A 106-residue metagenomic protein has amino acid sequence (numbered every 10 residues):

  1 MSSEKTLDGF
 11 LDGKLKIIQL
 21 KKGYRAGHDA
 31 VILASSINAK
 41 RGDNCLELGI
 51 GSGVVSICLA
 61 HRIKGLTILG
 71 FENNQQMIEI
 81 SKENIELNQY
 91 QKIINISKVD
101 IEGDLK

Functional and structural regions predicted by a protein language model:
M1-R41: Class I SAM-dependent transferase core
S36-K106: Conserved SAM/SAH cofactor-binding pocket of Class I
